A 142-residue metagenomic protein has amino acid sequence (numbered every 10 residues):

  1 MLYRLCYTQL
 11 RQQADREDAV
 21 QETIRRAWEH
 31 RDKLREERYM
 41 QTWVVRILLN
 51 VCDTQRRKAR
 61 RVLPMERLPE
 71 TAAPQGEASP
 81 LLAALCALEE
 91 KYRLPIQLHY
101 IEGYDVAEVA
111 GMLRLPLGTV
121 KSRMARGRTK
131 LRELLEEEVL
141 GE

Functional and structural regions predicted by a protein language model:
M1-Q13, E29-H30, L85: Amphipathic, Lys/Arg- and hydrophobic-enriched alpha-helical face
Y3, I24, E89, R93 (+1 more regions): C-terminal flanking helix
R4, D18-R25, E29, R38-N50: Structural recognition of an alpha-helix C-terminal capping motif at a helix-to-coil junction
A14, A107, G118: Residues within helix-turn-helix
E29-E36, V45-E66, P74, R126: Arg/Lys-rich amphipathic alpha helix in sigma70-family domain 2
L49, D53, L113-V139: DNA-recognition helix of helix-turn-helix
T54, R61-C86, D105, L140-G141: Internal acidic/polar
P95-H99: A short pre-motif secondary-structure segment
